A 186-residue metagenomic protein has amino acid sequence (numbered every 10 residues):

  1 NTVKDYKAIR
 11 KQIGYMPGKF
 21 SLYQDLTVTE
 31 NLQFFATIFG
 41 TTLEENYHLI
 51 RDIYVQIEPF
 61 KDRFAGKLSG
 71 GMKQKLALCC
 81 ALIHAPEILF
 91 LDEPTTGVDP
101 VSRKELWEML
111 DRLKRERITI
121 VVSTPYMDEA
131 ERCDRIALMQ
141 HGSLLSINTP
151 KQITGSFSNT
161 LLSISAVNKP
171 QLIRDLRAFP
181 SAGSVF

Functional and structural regions predicted by a protein language model:
N1-M139, S146: ABC transporter nucleotide-binding domains
E108-F186: ABC transporter nucleotide-binding domain
